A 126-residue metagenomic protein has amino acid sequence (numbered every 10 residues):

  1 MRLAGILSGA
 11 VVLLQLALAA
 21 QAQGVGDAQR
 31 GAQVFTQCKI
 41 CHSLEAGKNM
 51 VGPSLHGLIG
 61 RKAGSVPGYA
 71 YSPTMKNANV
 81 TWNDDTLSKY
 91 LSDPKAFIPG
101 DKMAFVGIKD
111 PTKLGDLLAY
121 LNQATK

Functional and structural regions predicted by a protein language model:
M1-G5: Positively charged n-region of N-terminal signal peptides that target proteins for export
S8-A17: Bacterial N-terminal signal peptides
L18-F35: Electrostatic cytochrome c docking/interface patches
G31, F35-L44, L117: The canonical Cys-X-X-Cys-His
H42-K48, G60: Detector for the c-type heme attachment site
M50-H56: Short cysteine/histidine-rich zinc-coordinating motifs and their immediately flanking basic loops
P67-S88: Short Fe-S-cluster ligation motifs
T81-K126: C-terminal capping alpha-helices of c-type cytochrome domains
